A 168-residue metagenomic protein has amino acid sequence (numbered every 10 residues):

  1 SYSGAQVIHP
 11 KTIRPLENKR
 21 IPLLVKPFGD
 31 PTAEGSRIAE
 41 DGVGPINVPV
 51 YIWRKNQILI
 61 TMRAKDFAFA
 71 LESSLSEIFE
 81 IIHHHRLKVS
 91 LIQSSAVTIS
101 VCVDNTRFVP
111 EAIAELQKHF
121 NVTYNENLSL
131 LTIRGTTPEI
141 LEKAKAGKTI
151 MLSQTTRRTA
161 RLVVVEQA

Functional and structural regions predicted by a protein language model:
S1-A168: C-terminal catalytic "cap/lid" subdomain
